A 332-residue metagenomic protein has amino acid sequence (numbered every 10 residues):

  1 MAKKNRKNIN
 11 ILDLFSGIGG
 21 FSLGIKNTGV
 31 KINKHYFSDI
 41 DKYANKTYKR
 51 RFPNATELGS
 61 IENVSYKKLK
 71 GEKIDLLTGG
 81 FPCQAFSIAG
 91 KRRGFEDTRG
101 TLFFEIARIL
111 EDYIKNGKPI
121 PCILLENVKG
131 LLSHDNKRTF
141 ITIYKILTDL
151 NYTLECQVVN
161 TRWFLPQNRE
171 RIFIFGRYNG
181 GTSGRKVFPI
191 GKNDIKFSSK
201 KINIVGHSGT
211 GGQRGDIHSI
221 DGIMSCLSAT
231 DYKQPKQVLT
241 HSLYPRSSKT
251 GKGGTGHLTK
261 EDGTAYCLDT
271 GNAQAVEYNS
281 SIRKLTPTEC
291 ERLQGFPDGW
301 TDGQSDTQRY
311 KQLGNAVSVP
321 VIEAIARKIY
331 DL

Functional and structural regions predicted by a protein language model:
A2-I120, V128-S133, R138-I141: Core alpha/beta nucleotide-donor-binding catalytic domains of modification enzymes
A2-R6, T28, L150, C156 (+2 more regions): Class I SAM-dependent DNA methyltransferase catalytic core with a primary bias toward cytosine-5 DNMT/HhaI-like enzymes
N10-D13, G17, E72-K73, C83 (+4 more regions): Exposed boundary/loop context
S22, G80, G117, P121 (+3 more regions): Membrane-targeting and insertion segments and their boundary/processing signals
Q84-A89, L124, W300-T307: Short glycine/proline-rich turn/loop motifs
T101-Y178, T182-R185: Conserved Class I SAM-dependent methyltransferase catalytic core
